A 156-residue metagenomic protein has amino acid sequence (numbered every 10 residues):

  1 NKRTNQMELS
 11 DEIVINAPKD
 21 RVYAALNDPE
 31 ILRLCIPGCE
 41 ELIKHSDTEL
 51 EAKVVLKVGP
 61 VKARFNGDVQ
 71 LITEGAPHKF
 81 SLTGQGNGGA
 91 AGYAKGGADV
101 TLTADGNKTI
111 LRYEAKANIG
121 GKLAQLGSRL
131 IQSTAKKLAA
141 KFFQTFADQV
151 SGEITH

Functional and structural regions predicted by a protein language model:
N1-E49, K53-K57, H156: Hydrophobic ligand-binding cavity/cleft-lining segments
N5, K44, G59-F65, A90-A94 (+1 more regions): A generic structural micro-feature
E8-E12, E49-E51, R64-N66, K79 (+2 more regions): Intrinsic-disorder/low-complexity, polar/charged segments enriched in Ser/Thr/Lys/Arg/Asp/Glu/Gln
D11, E40, G67-T73, G96-A104: Hydrophobic/aromatic beta-strand elements that line small-molecule binding cavities or substrate pockets in beta-rich
P18, D47, A76-P77, D105-K108: Short strand-connecting beta-turns/loops that link adjacent beta-strands
I43-G86, K141: Glycine-rich portal/gate segments that line the openings of hydrophobic small-molecule binding cavities
G86-S133: Beta-strand/loop substructures that line and gate deep hydrophobic ligand-binding cavities in soluble
G120-H156: A conserved amphipathic terminal alpha-helix motif
